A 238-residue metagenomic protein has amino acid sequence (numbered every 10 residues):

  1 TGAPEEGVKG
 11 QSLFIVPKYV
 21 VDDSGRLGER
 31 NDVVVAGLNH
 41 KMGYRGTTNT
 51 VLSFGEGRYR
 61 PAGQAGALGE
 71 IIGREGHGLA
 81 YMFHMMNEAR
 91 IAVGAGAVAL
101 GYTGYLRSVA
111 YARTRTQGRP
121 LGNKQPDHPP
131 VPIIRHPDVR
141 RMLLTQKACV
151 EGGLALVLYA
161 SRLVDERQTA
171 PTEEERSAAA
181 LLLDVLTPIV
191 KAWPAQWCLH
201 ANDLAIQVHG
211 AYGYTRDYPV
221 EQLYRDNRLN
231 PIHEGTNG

Functional and structural regions predicted by a protein language model:
T1-G238: Internal glycine-rich alpha/beta core junctions
